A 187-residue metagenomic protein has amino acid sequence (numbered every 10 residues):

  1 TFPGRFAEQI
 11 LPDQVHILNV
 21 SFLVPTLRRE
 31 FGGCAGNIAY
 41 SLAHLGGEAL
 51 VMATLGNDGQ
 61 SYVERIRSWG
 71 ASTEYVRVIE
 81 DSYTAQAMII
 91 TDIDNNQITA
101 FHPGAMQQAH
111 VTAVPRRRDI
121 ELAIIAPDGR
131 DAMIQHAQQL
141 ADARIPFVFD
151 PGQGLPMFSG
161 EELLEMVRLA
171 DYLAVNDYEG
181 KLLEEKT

Functional and structural regions predicted by a protein language model:
T1-L50, S61: Glycine-rich phosphate/adenosyl-contacting loop at the front of the ribokinase-like
T1-R5, L50, E64-V78, Q86 (+1 more regions): Ribokinase/PfkB-type carbohydrate-kinase core domain
N19, N37, N57, N95-N96 (+1 more regions): Detector for Asparagine
C34, D58, A132: Conserved alpha-helical elements of sugar-nucleotide-dependent glycosyltransferases
A53-L55: Short beta-strand/turn micro-motifs composed of small residues that flank or help shape donor/cofactor-binding pockets
N57, V63-E64: Short, compositionally biased leader-like segments
